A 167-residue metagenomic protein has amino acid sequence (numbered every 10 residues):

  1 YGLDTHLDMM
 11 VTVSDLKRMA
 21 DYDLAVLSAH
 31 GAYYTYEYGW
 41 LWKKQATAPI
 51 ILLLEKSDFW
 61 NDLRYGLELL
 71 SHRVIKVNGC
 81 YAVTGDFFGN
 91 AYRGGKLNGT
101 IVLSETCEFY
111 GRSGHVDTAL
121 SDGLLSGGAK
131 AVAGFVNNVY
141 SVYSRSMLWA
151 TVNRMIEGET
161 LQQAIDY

Functional and structural regions predicted by a protein language model:
Y1-E37: Functional beta-strand-loop-alpha-helix junction segments that form "active/interaction loops" within catalytic
M10, S57, V136-N137: Proline- and acidic/polar-enriched loop/turn elements at helix boundaries
A32-L41, Y140, R145-L148: Generic preference for flexible, low-structure residues
Y34-A131: Cysteine protease catalytic core and zymogen-processing segment of caspase-like enzymes
I101-Y167: Active-site-proximal C-terminal subdomain of hydrolase catalytic domains
